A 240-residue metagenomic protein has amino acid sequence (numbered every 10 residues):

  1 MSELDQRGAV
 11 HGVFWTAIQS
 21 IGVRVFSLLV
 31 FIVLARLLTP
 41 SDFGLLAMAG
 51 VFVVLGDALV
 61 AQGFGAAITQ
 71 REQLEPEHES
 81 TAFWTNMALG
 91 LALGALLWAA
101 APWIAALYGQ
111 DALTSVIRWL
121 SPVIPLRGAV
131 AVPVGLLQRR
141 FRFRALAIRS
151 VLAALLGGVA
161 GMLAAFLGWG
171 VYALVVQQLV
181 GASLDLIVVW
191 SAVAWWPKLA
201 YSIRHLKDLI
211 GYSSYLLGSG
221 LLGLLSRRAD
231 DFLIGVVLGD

Functional and structural regions predicted by a protein language model:
M1-D5, A9, R144, V171 (+2 more regions): Interhelical loop/hinge segments that connect adjacent transmembrane helices in multipass membrane
R7-S27, L45, A49, V54 (+3 more regions): Membrane-water interface segments that mark the loop-to-transmembrane alpha-helix transition
A9-V10, A67-P76, L126-S150, L167 (+3 more regions): Membrane-interface junctions at transmembrane-helix termini in multi-pass inner-membrane proteins
V10-V23, P76, P122, L136-M162 (+2 more regions): Alpha-helical transmembrane segments of multi-pass membrane transporters/permeases
G12-S20, G50, N86, W119-L120 (+6 more regions): Residue-level signature of transmembrane alpha-helical cores of multipass secondary-active transporters and flippases
I21, V25, L29, V33 (+12 more regions): Generic alpha-helical transmembrane segments of integral inner-membrane proteins, especially permease/transport modules
L28-D42, A105-L107, A165, L224-D240: Helix-terminus/linker motif at the lipid-water interface of multi-pass membrane proteins
T114-S121, R149-W195, G211-S214: Hydrophobic alpha-helical transmembrane segments
